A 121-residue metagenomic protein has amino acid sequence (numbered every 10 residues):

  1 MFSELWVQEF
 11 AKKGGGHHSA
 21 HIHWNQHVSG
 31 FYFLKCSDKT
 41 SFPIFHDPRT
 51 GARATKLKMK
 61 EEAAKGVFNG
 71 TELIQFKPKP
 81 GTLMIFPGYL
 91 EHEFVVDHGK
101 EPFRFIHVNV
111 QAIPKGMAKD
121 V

Functional and structural regions predicted by a protein language model:
M1-L5: A short coil-to-beta-strand element that immediately follows conserved catalytic motifs
Q8-L83, G116-D120: Catalytic core of non-heme Fe(II) oxygenases with the double-stranded beta-helix
H18-H21, H92-G99: Short beta-strand His + acidic residue motifs that chelate non-heme Fe in jelly-roll/DSBH and cupin folds
G30-Y32, K100-G116: A short hydrophobic beta-strand segment most commonly corresponding to one strand of the jelly-roll/cupin
D47, K60, H98-E101, Q111: Flexible domain-boundary/linker segments
T50, L90-E91: Short acidic/polar capping segments at secondary-structure boundaries
I85-Y89: Short, proline-centered helix/strand-breaking motifs
